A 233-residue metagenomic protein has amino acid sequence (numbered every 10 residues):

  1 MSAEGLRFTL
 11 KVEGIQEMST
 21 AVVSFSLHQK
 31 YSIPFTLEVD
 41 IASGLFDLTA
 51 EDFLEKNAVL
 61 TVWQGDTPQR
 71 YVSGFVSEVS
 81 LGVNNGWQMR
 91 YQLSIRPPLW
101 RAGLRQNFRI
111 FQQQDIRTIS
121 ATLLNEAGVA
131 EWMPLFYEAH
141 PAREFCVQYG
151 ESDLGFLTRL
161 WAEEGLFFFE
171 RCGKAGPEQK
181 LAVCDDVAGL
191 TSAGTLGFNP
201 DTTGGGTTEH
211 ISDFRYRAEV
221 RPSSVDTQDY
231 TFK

Functional and structural regions predicted by a protein language model:
M1-K233: Amphipathic alpha-helical and helix-coil boundary elements used as assembly and membrane-proximal scaffolds
